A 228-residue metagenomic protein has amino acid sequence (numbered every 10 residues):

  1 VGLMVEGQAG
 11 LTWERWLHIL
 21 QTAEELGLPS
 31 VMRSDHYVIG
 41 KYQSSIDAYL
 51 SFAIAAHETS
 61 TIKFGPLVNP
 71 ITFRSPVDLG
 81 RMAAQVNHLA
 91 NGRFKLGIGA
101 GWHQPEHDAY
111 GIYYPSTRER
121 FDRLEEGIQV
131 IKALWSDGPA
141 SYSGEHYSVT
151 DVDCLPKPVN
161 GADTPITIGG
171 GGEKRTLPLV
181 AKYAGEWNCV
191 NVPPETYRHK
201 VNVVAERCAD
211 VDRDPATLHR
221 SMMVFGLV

Functional and structural regions predicted by a protein language model:
V1-V228: Active-site-adjacent structural elements that line small-molecule/cofactor binding pockets in enzymes
